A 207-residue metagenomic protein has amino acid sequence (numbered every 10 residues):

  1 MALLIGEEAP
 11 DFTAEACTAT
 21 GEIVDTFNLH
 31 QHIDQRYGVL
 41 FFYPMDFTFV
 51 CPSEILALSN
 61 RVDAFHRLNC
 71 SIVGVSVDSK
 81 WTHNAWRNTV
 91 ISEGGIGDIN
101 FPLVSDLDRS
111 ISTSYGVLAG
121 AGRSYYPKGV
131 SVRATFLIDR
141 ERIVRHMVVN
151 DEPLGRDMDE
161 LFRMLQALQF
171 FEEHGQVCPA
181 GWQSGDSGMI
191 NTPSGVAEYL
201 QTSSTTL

Functional and structural regions predicted by a protein language model:
M1-L207: Chalcogenol-based redox active-site neighborhoods
